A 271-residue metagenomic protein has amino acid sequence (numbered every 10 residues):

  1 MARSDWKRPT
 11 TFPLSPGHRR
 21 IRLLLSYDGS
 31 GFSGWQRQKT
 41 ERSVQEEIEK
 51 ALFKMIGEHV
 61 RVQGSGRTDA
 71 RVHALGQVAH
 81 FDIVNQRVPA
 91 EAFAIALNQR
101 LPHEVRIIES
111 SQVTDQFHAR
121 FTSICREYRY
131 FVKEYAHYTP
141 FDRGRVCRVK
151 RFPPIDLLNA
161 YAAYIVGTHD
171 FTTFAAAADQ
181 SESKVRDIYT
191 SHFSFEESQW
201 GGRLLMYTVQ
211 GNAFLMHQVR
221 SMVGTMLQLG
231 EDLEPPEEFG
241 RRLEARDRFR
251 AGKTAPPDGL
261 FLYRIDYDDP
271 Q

Functional and structural regions predicted by a protein language model:
A2-Q271: Structured-RNA-binding interfaces characteristic of tRNA pseudouridine synthases
